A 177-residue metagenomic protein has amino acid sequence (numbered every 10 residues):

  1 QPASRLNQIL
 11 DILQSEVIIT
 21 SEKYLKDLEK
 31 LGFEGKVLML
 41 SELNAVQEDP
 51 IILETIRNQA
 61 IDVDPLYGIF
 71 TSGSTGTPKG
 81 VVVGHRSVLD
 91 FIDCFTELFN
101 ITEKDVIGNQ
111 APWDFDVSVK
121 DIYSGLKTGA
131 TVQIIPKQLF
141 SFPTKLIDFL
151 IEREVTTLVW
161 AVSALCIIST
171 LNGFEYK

Functional and structural regions predicted by a protein language model:
Q1-L89, E97-N100, G129: Carrier-protein-dependent adenylate-forming modules in NRPS/ANL systems
A3, L53, L89-I92, P143 (+2 more regions): Short, well-ordered alpha-helical scaffold segments within catalytic/effector domains
A3-L6, L25-L28, S118, P143 (+1 more regions): Short, well-ordered alpha-helical microsegments
E22-K26, A111-D114, Q138-L139, R153-K177: Adenylate-forming
E29, D93, S169: A short local structural element in Rossmann-fold oxidoreductases
V63, I69-S72, D105, A111 (+1 more regions): Active-site beta-alpha turn of Rossmann-fold NAD(P)-dependent dehydrogenases/reductases
L66, K120-Y123, S163: Active-site phosphate/pyrophosphate-handling residues
K79-G108, D116-T157: Conserved AMP-binding/adenylation subdomain of ANL enzymes
